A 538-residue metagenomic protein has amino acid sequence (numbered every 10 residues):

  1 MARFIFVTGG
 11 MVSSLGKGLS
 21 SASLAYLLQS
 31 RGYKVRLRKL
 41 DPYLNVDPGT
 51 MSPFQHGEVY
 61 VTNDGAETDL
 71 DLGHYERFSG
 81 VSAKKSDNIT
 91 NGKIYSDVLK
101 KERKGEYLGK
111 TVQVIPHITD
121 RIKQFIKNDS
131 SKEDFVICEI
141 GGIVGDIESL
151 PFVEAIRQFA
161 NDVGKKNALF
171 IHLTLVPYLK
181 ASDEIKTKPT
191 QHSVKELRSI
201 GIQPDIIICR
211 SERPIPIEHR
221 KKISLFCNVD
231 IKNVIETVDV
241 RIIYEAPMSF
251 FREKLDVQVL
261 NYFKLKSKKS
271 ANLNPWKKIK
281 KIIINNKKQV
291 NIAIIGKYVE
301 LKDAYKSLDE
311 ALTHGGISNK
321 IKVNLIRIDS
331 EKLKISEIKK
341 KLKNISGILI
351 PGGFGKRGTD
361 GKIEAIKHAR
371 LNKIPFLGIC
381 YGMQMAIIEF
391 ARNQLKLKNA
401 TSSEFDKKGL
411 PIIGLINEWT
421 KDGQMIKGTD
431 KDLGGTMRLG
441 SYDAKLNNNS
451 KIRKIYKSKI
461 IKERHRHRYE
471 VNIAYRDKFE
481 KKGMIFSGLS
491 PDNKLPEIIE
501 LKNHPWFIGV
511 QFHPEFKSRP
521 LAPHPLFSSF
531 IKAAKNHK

Functional and structural regions predicted by a protein language model:
M1, Q203, D230, K288 (+6 more regions): A generic structural signal for well-ordered coil/turn residues at beta-strand boundaries that shape enzyme active-site
M1-I321, E331-G347, F354-G355, G361-H368 (+2 more regions): Flexible phosphate-sensing "switch/lid" loops adjacent to ATP/NTP-binding sites across phosphate-transfer
G18, A22-Y26, S30, K341-Y442 (+3 more regions): Cysteine-nucleophile active-site neighborhood
R36-R38, I326, L377, V510: Rossmann-like NAD(H)/NADP(H) cofactor-binding core
T50-P53, K222, A391-Q394, K502-N503: Short low-complexity, flexible loop/linker segments enriched in glycine and/or proline with clustered acidic
C227, V259-S270, Q394-K398, F530-K538: Short, hydrophobic alpha-helical segments
K232-D239, I326, L489-D492: Beta-strand->loop->alpha-helix junctions that form or flank phosphate-binding loops in nucleotide-handling enzymes
D432-G435, L439-K538: C-terminal and late-domain segments of enzyme folds
